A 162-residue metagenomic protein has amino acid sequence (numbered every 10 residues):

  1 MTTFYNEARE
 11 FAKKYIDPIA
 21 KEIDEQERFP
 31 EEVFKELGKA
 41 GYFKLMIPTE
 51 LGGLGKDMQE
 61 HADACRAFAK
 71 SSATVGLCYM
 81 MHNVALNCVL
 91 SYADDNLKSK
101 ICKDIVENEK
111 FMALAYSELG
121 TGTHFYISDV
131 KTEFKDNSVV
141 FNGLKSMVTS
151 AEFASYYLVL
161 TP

Functional and structural regions predicted by a protein language model:
M1-R9, K13: Onset of an N-terminal alpha helix
M1-T2, P48, K131, L160: Intrinsically disordered/low-complexity terminal segments and short unstructured peptides
A12-K21: N-terminal capping segment at the start of a domain
R28-K39, F43-T149: Glycine-rich flavin
L144-P162: A short core secondary-structure module
